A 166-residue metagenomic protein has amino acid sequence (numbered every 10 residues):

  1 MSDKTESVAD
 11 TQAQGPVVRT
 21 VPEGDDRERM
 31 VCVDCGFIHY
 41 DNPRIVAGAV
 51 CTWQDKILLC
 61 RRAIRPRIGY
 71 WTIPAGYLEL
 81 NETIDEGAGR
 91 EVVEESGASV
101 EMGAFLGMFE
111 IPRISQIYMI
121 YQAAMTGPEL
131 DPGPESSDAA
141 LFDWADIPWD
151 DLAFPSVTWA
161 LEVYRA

Functional and structural regions predicted by a protein language model:
M1-R67, Y77-P128, A166: N-terminal leader/linker segments that precede catalytic domains of diphosphate-processing enzymes
M1-V8, R113, G133-A166: Nudix hydrolase/Nudix homology domain
G69-T72: A short, polar/proline- and glycine-enriched secondary-structure boundary/capping micro-motif
